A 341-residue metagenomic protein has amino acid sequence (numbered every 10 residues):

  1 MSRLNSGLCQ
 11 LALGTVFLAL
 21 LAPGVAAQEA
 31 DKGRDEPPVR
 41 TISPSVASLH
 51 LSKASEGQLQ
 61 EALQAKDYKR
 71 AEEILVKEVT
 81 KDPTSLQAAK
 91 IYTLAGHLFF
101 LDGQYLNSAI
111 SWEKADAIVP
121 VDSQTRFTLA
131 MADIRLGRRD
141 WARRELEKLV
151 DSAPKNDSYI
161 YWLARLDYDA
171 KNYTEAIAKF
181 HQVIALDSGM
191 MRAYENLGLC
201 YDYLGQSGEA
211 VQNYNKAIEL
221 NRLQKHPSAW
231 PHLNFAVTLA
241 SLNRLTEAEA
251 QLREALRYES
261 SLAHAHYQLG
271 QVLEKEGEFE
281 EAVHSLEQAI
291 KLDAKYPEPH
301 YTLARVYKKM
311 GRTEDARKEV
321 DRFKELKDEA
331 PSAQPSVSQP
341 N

Functional and structural regions predicted by a protein language model:
E36-V39, H226, Y301-N341: Terminal, low-structured helical/coil segments at or just beyond the last alpha-helical repeat
K53, Q87-K90, Q124, S158 (+4 more regions): Start-of-helix register in tetratricopeptide repeats
K81-T84, I118, D151-A153, L186 (+4 more regions): Structural marker of alpha-solenoid helical repeat scaffolds
I91-L94, T128, W162, N196 (+3 more regions): Canonical tetratricopeptide repeat
